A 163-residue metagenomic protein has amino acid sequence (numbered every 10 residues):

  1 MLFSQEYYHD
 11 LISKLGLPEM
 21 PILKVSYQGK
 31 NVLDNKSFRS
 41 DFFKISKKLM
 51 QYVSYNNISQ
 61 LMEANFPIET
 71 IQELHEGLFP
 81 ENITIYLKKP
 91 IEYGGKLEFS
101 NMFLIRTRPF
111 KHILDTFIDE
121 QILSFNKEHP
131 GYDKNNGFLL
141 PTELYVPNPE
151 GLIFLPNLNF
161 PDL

Functional and structural regions predicted by a protein language model:
M1-T84, I91-L163: Nuclease and nuclease-like effector domains acting on nucleic acids or nucleotide cofactors
